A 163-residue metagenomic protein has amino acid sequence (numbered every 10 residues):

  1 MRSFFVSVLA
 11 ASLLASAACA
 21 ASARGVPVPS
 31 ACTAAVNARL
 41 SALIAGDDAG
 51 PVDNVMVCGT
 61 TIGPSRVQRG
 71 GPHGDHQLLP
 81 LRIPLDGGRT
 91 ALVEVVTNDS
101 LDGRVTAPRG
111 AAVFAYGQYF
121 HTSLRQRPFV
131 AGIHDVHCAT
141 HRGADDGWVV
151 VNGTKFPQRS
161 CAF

Functional and structural regions predicted by a protein language model:
M1-F4: Positively charged n-region of N-terminal signal peptides that target proteins for export
S7-S16: Bacterial N-terminal signal peptides
A21-F163: OB-fold and OB-like single-stranded nucleic-acid-recognition modules and their adjacent interaction interfaces
